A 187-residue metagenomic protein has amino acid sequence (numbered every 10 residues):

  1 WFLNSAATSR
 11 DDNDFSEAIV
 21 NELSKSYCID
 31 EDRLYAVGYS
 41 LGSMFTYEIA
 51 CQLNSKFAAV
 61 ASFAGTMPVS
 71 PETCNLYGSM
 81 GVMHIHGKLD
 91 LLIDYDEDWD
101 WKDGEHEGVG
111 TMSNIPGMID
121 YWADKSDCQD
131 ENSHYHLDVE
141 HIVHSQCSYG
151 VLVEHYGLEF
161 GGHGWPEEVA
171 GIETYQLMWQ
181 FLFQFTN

Functional and structural regions predicted by a protein language model:
W1-M44, C51-N54: Gly/Ser-rich "nucleophile elbow"/oxyanion-hole loop immediately N-terminal to the catalytic nucleophile in hydrolases
C28-D30, V37, L41, Q52-S55 (+2 more regions): Extracellular/periplasmic catalytic domains that process cell-envelope and extracellular macromolecules
E48-I49, P71-Y77, I93-D98, E167-A170: Short, solvent-exposed loop/turn and secondary-structure capping segments
S55-T66, M80-G81: A conserved short beta-strand
H84-H86: Short beta-strand/loop motif that positions the catalytic acidic residue of the alpha/beta-hydrolase fold
K88-L152, E168-I172: Active-site-adjacent alpha-helix of alpha/beta-hydrolase-fold enzymes
F160-G164: Histidine-bearing beta->alpha loop at or near hydrolase active sites
G171-N187: Catalytic active-site module of serine/aspartate enzymes centered on a nucleophile-bearing elbow/loop
